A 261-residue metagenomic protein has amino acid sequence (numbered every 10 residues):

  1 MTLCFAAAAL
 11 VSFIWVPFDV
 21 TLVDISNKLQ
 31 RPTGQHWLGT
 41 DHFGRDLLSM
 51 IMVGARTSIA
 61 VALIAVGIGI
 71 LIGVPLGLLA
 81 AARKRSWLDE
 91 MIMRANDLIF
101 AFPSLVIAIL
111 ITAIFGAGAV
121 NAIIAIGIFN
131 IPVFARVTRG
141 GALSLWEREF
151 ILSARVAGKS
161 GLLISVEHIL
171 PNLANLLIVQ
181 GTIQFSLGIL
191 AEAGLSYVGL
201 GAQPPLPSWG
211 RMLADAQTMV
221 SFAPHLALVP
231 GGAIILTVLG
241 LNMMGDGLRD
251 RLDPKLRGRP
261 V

Functional and structural regions predicted by a protein language model:
M1-F18, A95, L173: N-terminal signal-anchor/first transmembrane alpha helix
F13-W15, V61-N96, I109: Transmembrane-helix boundary motif in ABC transporter permease subunits
F18-V66, R211-G231: Periplasmic/extracellular loop-to-transmembrane helix junction in inner-membrane transport proteins
W37, D41, L47, A82-S144 (+1 more regions): Generic hydrophobic transmembrane alpha-helix motif, especially the helices
T40-R45, R83-K84, S153-L170, L213: Short helix-to-coil transition segments within interhelical loops that connect adjacent transmembrane helices
A62, V66-G67, V74, L78 (+3 more regions): Membrane-cytosol interface at the C-terminal ends of specific transmembrane alpha-helices in multi-pass membrane
F100, I111-I114, I126, G141-A142 (+2 more regions): Glycine-rich helix-loop "coupling/hinge" segments at transmembrane-helix boundaries in multipass transporters
F115, I128-F129, N175-F185, P224-V261: C-terminal transmembrane helix and the adjacent membrane-cytosol boundary/short C-terminal tail of inner/organellar
